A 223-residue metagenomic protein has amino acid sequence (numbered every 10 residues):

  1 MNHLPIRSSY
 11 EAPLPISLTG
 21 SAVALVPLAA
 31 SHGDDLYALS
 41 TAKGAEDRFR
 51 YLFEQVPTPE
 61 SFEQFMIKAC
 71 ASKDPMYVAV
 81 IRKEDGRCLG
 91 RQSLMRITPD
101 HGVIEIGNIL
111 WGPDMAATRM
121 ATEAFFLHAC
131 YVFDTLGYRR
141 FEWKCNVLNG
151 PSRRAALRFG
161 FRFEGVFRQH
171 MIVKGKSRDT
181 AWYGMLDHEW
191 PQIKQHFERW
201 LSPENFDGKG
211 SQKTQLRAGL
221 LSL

Functional and structural regions predicted by a protein language model:
M1-T118, Y131, T135, K176-A181 (+2 more regions): GNAT-family acyltransferases
A121: Glycine-rich acyl-CoA binding loop
D134-K144: Conserved GNAT acetyl-CoA-binding A-motif
W143-S152: Conserved beta-strand-loop-alpha-helix junction that forms the acyl-donor binding cleft
A155-A156, Y183: Conserved active-site tyrosine of GNAT-family acetyltransferases
R158-G160: Active-site-proximal glycine-rich helix-loop-beta segment
R162-K176: Conserved catalytic-core motifs of GNAT/GCN5-like acyltransferases
